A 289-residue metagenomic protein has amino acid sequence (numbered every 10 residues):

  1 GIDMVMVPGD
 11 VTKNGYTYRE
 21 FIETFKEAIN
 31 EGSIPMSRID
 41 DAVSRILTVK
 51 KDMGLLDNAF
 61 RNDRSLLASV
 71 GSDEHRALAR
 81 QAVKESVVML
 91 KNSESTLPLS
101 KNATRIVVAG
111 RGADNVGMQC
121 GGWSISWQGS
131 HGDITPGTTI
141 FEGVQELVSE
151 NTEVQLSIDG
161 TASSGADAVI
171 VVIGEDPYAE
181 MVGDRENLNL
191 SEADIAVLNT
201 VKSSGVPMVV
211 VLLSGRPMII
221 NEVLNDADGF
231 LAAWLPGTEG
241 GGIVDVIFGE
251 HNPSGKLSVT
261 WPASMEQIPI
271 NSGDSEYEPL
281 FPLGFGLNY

Functional and structural regions predicted by a protein language model:
V5: Conserved phosphoryl-transfer catalytic core
P8, K13-M36, T48, S69 (+1 more regions): C-terminal non-catalytic regions of proteins with extracellular/luminal or membrane-system context
M36-L55: Mid-to-C-terminal alpha-helical segments outside catalytic/metal-binding sites
M53-A59, I173: Short helix-loop capping/hinge segments that flank enzyme active sites or metal/cofactor-binding pockets
D57-H75: Flexible, acidic loop-helix segments that line cofactor/substrate-binding pockets
